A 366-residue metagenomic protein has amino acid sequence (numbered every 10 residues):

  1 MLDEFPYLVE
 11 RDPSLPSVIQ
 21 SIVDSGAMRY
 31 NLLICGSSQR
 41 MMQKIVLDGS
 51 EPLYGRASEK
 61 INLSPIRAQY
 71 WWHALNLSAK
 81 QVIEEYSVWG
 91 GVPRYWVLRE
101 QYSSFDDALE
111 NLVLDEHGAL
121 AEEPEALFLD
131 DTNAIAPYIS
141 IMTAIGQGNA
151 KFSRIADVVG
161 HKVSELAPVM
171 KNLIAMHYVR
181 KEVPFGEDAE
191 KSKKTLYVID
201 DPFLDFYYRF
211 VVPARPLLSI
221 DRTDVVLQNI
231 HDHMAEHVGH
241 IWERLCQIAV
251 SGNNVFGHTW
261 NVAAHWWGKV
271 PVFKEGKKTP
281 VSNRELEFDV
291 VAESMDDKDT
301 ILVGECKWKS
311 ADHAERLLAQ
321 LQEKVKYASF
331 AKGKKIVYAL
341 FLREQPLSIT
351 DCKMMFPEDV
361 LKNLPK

Functional and structural regions predicted by a protein language model:
M1-L227: Phosphate-binding site recognition
T195-K366: A cross-kingdom feature that marks ATP-driven nucleic-acid transaction machinery
